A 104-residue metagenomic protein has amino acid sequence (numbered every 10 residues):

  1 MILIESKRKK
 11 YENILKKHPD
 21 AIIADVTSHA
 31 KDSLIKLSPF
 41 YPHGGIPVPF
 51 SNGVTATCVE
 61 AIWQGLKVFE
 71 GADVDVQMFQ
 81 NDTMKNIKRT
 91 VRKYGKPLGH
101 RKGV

Functional and structural regions predicted by a protein language model:
M1-V104: Charged, low-complexity intrinsically disordered segments
